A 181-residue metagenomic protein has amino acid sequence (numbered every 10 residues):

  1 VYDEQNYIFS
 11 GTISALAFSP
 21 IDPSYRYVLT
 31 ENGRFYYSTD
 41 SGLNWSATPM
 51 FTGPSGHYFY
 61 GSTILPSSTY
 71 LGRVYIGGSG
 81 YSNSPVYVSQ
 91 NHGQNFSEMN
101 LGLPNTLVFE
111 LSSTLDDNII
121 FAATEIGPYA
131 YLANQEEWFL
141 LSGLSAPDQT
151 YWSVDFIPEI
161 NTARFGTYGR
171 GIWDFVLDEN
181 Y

Functional and structural regions predicted by a protein language model:
V1-Y181: Extracellular glycan-interacting surfaces
